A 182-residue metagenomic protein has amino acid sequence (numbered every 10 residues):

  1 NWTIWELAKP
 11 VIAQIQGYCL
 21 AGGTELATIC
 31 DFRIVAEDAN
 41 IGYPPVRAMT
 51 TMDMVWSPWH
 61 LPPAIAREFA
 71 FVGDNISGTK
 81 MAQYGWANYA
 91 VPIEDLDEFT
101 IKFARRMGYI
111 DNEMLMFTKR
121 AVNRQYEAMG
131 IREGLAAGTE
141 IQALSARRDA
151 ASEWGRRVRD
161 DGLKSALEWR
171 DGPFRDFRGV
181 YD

Functional and structural regions predicted by a protein language model:
W2-L115: Crotonase-fold acyl-CoA enzyme core
G73-G78, Y109-D182: C-terminal alpha-helix plus adjacent terminal tail
